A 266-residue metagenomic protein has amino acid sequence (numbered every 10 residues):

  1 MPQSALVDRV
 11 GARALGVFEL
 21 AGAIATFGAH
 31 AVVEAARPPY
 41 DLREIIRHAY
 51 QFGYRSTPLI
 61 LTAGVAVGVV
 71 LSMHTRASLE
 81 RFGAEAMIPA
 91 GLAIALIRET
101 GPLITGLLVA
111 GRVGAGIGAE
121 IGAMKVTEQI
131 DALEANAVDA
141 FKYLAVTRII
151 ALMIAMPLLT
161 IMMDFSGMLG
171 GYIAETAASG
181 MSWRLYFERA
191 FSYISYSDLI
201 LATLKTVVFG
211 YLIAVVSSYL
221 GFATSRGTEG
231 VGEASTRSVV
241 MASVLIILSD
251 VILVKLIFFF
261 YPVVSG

Functional and structural regions predicted by a protein language model:
M1-E44, L220-S225: Short, membrane-interfacial amphipathic segments enriched in basic
F27-P39, R43-H48, M73-G91, I117-M124: Hydrophobic transmembrane alpha-helix segments characteristic of membrane transport and insertion machinery
H48-I104: Active-site cofactor/substrate anionic-group-binding motifs, chiefly glycine- and Lys/Arg-rich phosphate-binding loops
G53, T57, L61, T100 (+5 more regions): Selective transmembrane-helix segments that form parts of the transport pathway or gating/packing helices in multipass
T62-V69, M153, P157, I161 (+8 more regions): Generic alpha-helical transmembrane segments of integral inner-membrane proteins, especially permease/transport modules
H74-R98, F165-V207, V215-R237, I257-G266: Membrane-interfacial helix-loop-helix connectors in multipass membrane proteins
I88-D131, V216: Hydrophobic alpha-helical transmembrane segments of multi-pass membrane transport proteins
A123-V146, G227-V231: Short cytoplasmic-facing helical segments at TM-TM junctions of multi-pass membrane proteins
